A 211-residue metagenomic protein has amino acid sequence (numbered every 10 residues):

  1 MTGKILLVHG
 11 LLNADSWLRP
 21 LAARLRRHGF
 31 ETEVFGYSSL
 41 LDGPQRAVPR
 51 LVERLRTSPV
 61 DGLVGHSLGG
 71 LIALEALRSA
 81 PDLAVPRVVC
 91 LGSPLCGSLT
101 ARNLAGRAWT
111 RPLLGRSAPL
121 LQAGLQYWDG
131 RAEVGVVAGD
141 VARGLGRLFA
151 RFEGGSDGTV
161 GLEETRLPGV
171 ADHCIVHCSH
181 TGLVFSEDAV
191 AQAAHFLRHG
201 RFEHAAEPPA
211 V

Functional and structural regions predicted by a protein language model:
M1-G3, R27, A206-V211: Short, low-complexity, intrinsically disordered N-terminal peptides in bacterial proteins
G3-L11, S16-P20, R24-E133, F152 (+1 more regions): Serine-dependent carboxylesterase/thioesterase catalytic core of lipase-like alpha/beta-hydrolase/SGNH enzymes
R131-V211: C-terminal catalytic-base region of ester-bond hydrolases, centering on the histidine of the charge-relay
